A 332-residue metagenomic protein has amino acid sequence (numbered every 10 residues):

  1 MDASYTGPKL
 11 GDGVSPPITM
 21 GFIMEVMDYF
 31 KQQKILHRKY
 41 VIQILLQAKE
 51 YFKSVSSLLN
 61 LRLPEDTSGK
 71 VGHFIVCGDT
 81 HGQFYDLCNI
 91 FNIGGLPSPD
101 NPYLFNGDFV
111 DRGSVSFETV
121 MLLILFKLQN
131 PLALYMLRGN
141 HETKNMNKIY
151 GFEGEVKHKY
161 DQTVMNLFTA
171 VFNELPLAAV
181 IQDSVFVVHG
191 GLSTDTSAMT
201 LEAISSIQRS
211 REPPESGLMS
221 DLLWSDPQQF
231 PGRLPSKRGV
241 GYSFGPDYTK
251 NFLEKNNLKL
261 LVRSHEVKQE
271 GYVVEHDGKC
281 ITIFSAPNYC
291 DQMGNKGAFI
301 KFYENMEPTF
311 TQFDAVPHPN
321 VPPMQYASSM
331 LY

Functional and structural regions predicted by a protein language model:
M1-Y332: Feature recognizes metal-dependent phosphohydrolase scaffolds
